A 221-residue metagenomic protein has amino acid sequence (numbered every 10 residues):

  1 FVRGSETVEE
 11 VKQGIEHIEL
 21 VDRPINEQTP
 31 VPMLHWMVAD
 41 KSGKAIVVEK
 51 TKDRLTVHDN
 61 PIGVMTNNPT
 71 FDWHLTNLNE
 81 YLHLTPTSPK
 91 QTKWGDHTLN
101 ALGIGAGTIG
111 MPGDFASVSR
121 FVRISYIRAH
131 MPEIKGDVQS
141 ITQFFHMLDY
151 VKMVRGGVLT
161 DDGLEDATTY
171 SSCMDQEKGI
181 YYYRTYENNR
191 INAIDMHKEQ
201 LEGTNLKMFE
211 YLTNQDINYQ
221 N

Functional and structural regions predicted by a protein language model:
F1-V64: Structured, non-membrane catalytic/scaffold regions adjacent to prosthetic-group chemistry
R23-P24, V31-P32, K41, M65-N221: C-terminus-biased signal that marks the final domain/tail of proteins
